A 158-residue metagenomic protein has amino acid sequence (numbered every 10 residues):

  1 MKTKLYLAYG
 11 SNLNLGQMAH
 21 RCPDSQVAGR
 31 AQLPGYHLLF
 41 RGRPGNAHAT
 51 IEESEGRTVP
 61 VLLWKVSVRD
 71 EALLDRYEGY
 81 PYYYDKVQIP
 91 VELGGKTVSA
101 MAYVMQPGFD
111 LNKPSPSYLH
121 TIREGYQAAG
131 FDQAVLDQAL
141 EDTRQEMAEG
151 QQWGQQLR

Functional and structural regions predicted by a protein language model:
M1-R158: Glycine-aromatic micro-motifs
